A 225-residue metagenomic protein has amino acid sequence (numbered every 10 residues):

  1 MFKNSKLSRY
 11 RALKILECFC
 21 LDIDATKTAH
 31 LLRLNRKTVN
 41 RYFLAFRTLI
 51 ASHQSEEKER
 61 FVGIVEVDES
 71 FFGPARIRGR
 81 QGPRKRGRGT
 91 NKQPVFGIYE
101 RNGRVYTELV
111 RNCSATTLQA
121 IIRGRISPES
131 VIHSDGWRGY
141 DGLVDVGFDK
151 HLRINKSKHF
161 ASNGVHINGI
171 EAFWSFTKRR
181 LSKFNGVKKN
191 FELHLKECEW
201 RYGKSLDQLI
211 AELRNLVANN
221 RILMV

Functional and structural regions predicted by a protein language model:
M1-V225: Residue-level recognition of single "structural anchor" positions that define or cap local secondary structure
